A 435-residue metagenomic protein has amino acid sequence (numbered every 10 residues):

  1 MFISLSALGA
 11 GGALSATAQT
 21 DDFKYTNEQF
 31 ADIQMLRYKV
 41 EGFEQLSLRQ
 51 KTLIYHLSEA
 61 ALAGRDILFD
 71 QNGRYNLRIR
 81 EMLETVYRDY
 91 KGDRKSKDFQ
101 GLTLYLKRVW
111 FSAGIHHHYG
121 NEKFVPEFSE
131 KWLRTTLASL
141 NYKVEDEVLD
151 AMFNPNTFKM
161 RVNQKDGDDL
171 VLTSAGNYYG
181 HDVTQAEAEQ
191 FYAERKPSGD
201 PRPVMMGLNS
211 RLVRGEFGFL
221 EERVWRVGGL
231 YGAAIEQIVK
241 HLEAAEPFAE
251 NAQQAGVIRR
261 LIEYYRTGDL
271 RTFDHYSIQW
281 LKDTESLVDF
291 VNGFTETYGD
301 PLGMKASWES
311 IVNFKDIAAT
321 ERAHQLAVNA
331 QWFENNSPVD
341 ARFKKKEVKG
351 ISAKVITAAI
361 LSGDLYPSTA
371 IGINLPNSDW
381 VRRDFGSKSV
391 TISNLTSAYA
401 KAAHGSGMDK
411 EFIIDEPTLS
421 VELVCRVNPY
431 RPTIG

Functional and structural regions predicted by a protein language model:
M1-G12: Bacterial N-terminal signal peptides
G9, S15-T20: Boundary at the C-terminal end of the N-terminal hydrophobic targeting segment
D21-M82: N-terminal-proximal low-complexity accessory segments that begin disordered and transition into the first
F43-L46, L53-I54, A245, E422-G435: Conserved catalytic-core segments centered on acid/base and nucleophilic motifs
L48-K51, S58-A63, E84-R88, P247-E250 (+1 more regions): Sec-exported extracytoplasmic/periplasmic mature domains
R65-D70, R94-K95, Q253-I258: Surface-exposed patches in mature extracellular/periplasmic domains of secreted proteins
F69, R78-G101: Post-signal peptide N-terminal segment of secreted/secretory-pathway proteins
L104-R214, G218-N428: Contiguous, non-catalytic segments that form substrate-binding/exosite surfaces or channel walls
